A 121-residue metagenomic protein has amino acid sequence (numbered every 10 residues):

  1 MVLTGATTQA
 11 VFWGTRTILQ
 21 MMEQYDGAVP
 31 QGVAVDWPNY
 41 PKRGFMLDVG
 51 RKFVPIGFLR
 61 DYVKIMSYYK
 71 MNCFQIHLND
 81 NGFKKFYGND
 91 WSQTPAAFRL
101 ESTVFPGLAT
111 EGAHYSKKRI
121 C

Functional and structural regions predicted by a protein language model:
M1-C121: Feature activates predominantly on carbohydrate-active enzymes
